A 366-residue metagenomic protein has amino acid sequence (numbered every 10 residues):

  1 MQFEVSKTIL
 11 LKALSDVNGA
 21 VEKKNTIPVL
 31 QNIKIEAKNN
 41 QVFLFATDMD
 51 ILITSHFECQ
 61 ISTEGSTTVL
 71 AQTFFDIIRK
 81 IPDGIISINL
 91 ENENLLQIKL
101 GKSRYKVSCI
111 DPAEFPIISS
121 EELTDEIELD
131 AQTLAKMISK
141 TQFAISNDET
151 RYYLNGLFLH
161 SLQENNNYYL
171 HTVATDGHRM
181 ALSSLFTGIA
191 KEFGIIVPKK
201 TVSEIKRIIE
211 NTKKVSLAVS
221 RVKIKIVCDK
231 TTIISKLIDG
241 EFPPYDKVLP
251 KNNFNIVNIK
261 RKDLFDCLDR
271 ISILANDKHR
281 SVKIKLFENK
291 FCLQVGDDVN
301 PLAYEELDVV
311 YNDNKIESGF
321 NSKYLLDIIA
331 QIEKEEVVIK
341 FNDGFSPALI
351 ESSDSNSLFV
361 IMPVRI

Functional and structural regions predicted by a protein language model:
M1-I366: Structural preference for solvent-exposed beta-strand-turn elements and adjacent flexible terminal/loop segments within
